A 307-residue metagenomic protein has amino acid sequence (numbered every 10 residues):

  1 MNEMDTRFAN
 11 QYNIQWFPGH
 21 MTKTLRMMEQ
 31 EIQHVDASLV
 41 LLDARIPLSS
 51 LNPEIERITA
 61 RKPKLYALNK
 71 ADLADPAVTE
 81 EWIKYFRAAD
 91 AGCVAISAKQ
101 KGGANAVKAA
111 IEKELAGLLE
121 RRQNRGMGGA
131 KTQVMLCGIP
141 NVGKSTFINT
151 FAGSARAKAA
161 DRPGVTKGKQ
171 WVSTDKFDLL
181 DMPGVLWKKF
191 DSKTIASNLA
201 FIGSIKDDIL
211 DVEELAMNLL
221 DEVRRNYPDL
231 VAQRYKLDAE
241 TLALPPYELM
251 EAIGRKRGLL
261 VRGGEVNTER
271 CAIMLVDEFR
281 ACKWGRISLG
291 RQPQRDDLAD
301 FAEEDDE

Functional and structural regions predicted by a protein language model:
M1-S38, R45-I46, L51-P53, I58-K64 (+4 more regions): Helix-rich effector regions associated with P-loop NTPase G domains
V40, Y66-L68, L136: Structural beta-sheet core signal
D72-G138, G258-L260, V266: Canonical P-loop GTPase G-domain recognition
A106, A110, T146, N218 (+1 more regions): Alpha-helical scaffold segments in soluble metabolic enzymes
M127-G129, F151, V172: Solvent-exposed alpha-helices and their adjacent loops that cap or buttress functional pockets in soluble metabolic
Q133-G153, A157, M182: Glycine-rich phosphate-binding P-loop
